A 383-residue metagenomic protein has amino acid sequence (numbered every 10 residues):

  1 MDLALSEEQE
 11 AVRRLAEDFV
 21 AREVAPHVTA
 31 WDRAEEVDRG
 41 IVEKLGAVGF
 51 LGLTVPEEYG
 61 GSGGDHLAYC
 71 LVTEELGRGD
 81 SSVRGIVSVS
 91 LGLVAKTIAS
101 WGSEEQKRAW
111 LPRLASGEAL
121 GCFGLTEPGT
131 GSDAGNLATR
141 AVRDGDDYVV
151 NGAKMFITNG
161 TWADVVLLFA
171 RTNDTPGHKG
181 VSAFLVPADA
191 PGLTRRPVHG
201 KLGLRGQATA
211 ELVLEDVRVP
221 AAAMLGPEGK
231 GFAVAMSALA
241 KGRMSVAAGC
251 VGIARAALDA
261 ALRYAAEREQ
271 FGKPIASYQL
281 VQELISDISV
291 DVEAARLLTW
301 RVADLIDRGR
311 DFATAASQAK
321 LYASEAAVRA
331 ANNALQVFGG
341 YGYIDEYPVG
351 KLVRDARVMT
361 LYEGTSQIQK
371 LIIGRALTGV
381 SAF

Functional and structural regions predicted by a protein language model:
M1-G79, V83, V89, W101-Q106 (+7 more regions): Alpha-helical interface subdomain recognition
G49, T73-G77, A170, V186-P191 (+1 more regions): Short Ser/Thr-interspersed hydrophobic loop/turn segments at strand-loop and sheet-helix junctions that line or gate
G64-D65, D133-G135, N159-A163, G177-G180 (+2 more regions): Short glycine/proline-enriched turns and hinge-like loops at secondary-structure junctions
V87, L114, G129-S132, F156-N159 (+2 more regions): Short Gly/Pro-enriched turn/cap motifs at secondary-structure boundaries
G117-L125: A short, Trp-centered hydrophobic/proline-enriched beta-strand micro-motif
C122, N136-R140, D147, V165-F169 (+2 more regions): Conserved hydrophobic/aromatic beta-strand scaffold that supports enzyme active sites
N136, D189-R218: Flexible, small-/acidic-enriched active-site or ligand-binding loops
D146-D147, N151-R195: A short core secondary-structure module
